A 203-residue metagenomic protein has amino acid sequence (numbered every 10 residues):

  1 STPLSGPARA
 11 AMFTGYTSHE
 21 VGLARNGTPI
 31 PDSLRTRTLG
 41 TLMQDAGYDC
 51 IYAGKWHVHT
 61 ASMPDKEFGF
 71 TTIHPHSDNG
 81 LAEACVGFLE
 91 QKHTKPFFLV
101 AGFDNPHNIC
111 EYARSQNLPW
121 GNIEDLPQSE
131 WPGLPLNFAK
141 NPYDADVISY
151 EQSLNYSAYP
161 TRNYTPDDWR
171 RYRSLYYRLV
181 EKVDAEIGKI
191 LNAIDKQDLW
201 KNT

Functional and structural regions predicted by a protein language model:
P3-A10: Short, surface-exposed acidic-centric catalytic microdomains
L4, P31-R37, Y48, G133-P142: Low-complexity, flexible helical/coil segments
G6, Y52, R170-R173: Short alpha-helical segments used as structural interaction elements across diverse proteins
A10-E124: Catalytic-site neighborhoods of secreted/periplasmic enzymes that process anionic sulfate/phosphate groups
Q91-K95, F103-T203: Active-site-proximal cap/lid insertion segments
